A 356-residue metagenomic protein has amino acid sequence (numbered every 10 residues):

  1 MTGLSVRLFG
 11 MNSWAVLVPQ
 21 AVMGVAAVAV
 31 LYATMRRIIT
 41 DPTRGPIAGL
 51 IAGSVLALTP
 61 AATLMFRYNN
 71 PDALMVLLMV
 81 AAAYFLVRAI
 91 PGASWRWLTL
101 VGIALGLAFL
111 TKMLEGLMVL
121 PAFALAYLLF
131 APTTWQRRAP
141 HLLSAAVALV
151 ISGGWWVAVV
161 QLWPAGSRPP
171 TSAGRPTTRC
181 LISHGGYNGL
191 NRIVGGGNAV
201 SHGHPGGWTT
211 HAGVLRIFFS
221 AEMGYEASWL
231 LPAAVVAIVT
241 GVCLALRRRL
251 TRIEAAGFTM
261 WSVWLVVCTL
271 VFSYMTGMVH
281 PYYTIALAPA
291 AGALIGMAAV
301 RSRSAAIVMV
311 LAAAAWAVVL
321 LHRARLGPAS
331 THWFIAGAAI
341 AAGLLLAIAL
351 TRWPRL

Functional and structural regions predicted by a protein language model:
V18-P42: Transmembrane-helix motifs of polytopic, lipid-linked glycan transferases
V30, M75-G92, A104-L105, A124 (+1 more regions): Specific aromatic-rich, kink-prone transmembrane helix
I38-I39, T43, A82-W97, A299-S302: Membrane-interface transmembrane helices that cradle and orient dolichyl/undecaprenyl
G49-A57, L105, F109: Short helix- or helix-capping micro-motifs that position conserved polar/aromatic residues at function-defining sites
A61, R67-L74, T111-M113: Short acidic/glycine- and proline-prone juxtamembrane loop motifs at membrane-interface regions of multi-pass membrane
P91-G106, I307-V310: Short hydrophobic alpha-helices at membrane interfaces in multi-pass membrane enzymes
V119-L244, A317-G327: Transmembrane-lumen/periplasm boundary regions of multi-pass, lipid-linked membrane glycan transferases
R303-L356: Transmembrane helical bundles and short interhelical boundary loops of multi-pass, membrane-embedded
